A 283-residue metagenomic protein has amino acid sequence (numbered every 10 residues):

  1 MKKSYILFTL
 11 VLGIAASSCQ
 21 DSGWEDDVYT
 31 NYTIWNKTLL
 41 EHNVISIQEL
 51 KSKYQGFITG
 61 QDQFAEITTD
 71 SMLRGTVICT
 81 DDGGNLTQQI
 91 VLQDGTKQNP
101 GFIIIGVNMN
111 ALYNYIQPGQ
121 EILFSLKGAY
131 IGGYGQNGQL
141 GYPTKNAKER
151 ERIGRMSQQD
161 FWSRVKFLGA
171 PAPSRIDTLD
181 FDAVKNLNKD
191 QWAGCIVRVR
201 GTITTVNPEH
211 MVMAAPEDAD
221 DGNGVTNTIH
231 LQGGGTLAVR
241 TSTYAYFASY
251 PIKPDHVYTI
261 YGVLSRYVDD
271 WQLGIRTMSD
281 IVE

Functional and structural regions predicted by a protein language model:
M1-Y5, Q20-D21: Positively charged n-region of N-terminal signal peptides that target proteins for export
I6-L10: Sec-dependent N-terminal signal peptides
I14-S18: C-terminal motif of bacterial Sec signal peptides marking the signal peptidase cleavage site
Q20-T87, V91-E283: OB-fold nucleic-acid-binding modules
